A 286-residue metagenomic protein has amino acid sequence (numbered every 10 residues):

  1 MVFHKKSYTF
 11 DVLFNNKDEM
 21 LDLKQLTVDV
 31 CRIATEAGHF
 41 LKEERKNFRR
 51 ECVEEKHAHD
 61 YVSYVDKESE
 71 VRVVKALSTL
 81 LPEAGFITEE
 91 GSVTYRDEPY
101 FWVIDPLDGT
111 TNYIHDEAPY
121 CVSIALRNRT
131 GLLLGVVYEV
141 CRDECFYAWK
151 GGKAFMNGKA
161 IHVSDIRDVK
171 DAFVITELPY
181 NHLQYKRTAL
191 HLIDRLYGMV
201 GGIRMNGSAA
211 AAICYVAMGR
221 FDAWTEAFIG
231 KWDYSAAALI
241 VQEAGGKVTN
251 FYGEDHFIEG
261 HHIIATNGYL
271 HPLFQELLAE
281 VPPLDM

Functional and structural regions predicted by a protein language model:
Y8-L107, Y269, E276, P283-M286: N-terminal subdomain of lithium-sensitive/metallo-dependent phosphomonoesterases centered on the IMPase/IPPase/PAP
L41, D66, L77, T110 (+6 more regions): Residue-level signal for inorganic ion chemistry
E54, T94-R96, R129, Y147 (+2 more regions): Solvent-exposed alpha-helices and their adjacent loops that cap or buttress functional pockets in soluble metabolic
K67, V71, E90, P106-G109 (+4 more regions): Generic detector of well-ordered alpha-helical packing
R96-F155: DPxDG-like acidic metal-binding loop motif
H162-M286: An extended, acidic
